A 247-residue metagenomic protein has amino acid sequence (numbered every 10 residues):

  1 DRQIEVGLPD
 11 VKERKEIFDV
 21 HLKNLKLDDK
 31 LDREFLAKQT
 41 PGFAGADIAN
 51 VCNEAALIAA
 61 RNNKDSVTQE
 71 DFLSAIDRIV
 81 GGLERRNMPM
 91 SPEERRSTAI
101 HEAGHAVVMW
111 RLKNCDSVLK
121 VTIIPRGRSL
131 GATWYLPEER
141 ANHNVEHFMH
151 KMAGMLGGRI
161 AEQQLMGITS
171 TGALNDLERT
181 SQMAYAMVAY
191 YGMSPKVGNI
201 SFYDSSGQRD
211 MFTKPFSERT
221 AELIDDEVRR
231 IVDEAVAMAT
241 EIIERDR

Functional and structural regions predicted by a protein language model:
R2, L36, A60, S91 (+2 more regions): Conserved short-loop catalytic and cofactor-binding motifs
Q3-K12, L25, E138-N144, T171-A173: Flexible beta-alpha connector loops of hexameric P-loop NTPases
V6-L73, R78, G82-L83, M155-Q163 (+1 more regions): Conserved C-terminal "switch" segment of AAA+ ATPases
P41-G45, R96, A141: Alpha-helical transmembrane segments of multi-pass membrane transport proteins
D47, G104-H105: Short hydrophobic/aromatic residue motifs in ordered secondary structure
R86-S97: Short pre-active-site segment immediately N-terminal to the catalytic Zn-binding motif
S97-I100, A106-R247: Soluble catalytic regions of large protease machineries
